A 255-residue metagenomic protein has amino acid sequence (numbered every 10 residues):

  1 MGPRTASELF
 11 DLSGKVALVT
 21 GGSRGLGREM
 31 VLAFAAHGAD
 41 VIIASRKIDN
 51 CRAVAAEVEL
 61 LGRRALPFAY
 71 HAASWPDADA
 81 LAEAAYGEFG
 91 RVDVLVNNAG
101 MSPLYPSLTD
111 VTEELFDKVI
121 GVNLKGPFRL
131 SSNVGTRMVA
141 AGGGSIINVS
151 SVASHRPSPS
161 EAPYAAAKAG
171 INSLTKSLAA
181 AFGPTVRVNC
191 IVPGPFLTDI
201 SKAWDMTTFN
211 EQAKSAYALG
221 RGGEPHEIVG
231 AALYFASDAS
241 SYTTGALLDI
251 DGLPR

Functional and structural regions predicted by a protein language model:
G2-E8, S102-Y105, R156, A232-L233 (+1 more regions): Short C-terminal tail/terminal secondary-structure segment of NAD(P)H-dependent dehydrogenase/reductase domains
V16, S23-R24: Conserved glycine-rich cofactor-binding loop
I48, A69-L81, E113, E227: The beta1-alpha1 cofactor-binding region of Rossmann-like NAD(H)/NADP(H)-dependent oxidoreductases
P106-L108, T112-I120, I146, S201 (+1 more regions): Substrate-binding pocket helix/loop in short-chain dehydrogenase/reductase
S131, A167, T175: Active-site helix of classical SDR
T136, A179-P184, S241: Alpha-helical segment proximal to the catalytic Tyr-Lys
S151: Residue(s) in the substrate-gating loop at a strand-loop-helix junction that position the organic substrate next
